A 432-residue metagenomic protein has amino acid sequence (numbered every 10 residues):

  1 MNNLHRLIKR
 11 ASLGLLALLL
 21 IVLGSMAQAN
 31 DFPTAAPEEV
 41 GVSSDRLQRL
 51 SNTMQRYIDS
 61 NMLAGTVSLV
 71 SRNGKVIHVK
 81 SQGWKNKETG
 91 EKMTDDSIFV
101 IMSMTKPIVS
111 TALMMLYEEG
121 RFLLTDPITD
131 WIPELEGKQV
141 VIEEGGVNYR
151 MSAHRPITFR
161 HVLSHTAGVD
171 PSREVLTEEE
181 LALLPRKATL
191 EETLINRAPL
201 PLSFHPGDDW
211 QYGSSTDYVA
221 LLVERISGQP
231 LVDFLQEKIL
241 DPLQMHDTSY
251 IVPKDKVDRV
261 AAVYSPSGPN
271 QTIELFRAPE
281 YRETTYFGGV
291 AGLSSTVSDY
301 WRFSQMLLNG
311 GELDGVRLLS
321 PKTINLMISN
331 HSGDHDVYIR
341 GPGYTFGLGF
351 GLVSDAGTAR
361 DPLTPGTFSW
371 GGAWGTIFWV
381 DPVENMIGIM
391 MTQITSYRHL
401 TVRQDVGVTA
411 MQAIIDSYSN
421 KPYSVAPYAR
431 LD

Functional and structural regions predicted by a protein language model:
M1-K9: N-terminal secretory signal peptides that target proteins for export/translocation
S12-L23: Bacterial N-terminal signal peptides
L23-A29: Sec/Tat signal peptide C-region and signal peptidase I cleavage site
N30-I101, L123, G137-E144, R277-A278 (+1 more regions): Short, conserved catalytic-motif segment at the N-terminal edge
P33, P127-P133, K138-P365: Short, surface-exposed loop or secondary-structure junction motifs that flank catalytic or metal-binding residues
Q48-Q55, S68, G74-V76, F99-I128 (+4 more regions): Active-site SXXK
N309, L313, T323, I328-D336 (+2 more regions): Short, gly/Ser/Thr-rich active-site loops of penicillin-recognizing serine hydrolases
F378-W379, N385-I394: Short, well-ordered beta-strand elements
